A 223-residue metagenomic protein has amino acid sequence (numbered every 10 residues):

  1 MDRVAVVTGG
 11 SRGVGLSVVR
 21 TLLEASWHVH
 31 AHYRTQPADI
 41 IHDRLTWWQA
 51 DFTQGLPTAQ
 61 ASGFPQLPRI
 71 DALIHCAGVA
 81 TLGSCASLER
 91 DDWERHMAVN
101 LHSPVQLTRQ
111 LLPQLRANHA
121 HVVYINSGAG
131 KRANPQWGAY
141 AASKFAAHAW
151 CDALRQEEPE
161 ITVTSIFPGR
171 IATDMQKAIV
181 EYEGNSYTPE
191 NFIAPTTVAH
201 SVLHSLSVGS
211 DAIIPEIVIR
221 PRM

Functional and structural regions predicted by a protein language model:
S11, V19: N-terminal Rossmann NAD(P)H-binding glycine-rich loop of SDR-like oxidoreductase domains
C76-T81: Conserved NAD(P)H cofactor-binding loop of Rossmann-fold oxidoreductase domains
S84-C85, D92-E94: Substrate-binding pocket helix/loop in short-chain dehydrogenase/reductase
L88, A133-A141, A153, I179: Active-site loop-to-helix junction immediately N-terminal to the catalytic Tyr of the SDR YXXXK motif in Rossmann-fold
T108, S143: Active-site helix of classical SDR
S127: Residue(s) in the substrate-gating loop at a strand-loop-helix junction that position the organic substrate next
S165-P168, S186-M223: C-terminal helical subdomain
